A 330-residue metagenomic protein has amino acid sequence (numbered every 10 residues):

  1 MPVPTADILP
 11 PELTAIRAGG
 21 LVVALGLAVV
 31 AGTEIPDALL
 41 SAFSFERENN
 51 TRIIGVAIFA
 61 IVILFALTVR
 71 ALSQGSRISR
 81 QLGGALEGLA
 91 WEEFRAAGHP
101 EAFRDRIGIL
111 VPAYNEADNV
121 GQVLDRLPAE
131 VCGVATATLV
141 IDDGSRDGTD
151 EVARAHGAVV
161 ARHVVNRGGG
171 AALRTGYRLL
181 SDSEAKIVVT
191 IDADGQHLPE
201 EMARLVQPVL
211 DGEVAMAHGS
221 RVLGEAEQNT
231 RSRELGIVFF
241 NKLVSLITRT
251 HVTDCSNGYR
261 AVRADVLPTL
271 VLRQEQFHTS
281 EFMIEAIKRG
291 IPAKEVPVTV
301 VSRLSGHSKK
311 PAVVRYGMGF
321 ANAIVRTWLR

Functional and structural regions predicted by a protein language model:
V3-A102, R273-R330: Hydrophobic helical membrane-anchoring modules
R70, V111-D125, G144: Active-site beta-to-alpha loop of glycosyltransferases that engages the nucleotide-sugar donor
H99-A102, D125-A135: Short, acidic, metal-binding catalytic loop of nucleotide-sugar glycosyltransferases
R106-G108, A137, E281: Cell-envelope/extracellular polymer assembly enzymes that use nucleotide-activated donors
V111, A135-G144, A161: Short beta-strand/loop segment that forms part of the nucleotide-sugar
D142-D150, G195: A conserved acidic beta->alpha catalytic loop
H156-G157, R289: Short, structured coil segments at secondary-structure junctions
V159-D182, I187-T190, P199-Q276, S302-G319 (+1 more regions): Acceptor/aglycone-binding surface of glycosyltransferases and processive sugar-polymer synthases
